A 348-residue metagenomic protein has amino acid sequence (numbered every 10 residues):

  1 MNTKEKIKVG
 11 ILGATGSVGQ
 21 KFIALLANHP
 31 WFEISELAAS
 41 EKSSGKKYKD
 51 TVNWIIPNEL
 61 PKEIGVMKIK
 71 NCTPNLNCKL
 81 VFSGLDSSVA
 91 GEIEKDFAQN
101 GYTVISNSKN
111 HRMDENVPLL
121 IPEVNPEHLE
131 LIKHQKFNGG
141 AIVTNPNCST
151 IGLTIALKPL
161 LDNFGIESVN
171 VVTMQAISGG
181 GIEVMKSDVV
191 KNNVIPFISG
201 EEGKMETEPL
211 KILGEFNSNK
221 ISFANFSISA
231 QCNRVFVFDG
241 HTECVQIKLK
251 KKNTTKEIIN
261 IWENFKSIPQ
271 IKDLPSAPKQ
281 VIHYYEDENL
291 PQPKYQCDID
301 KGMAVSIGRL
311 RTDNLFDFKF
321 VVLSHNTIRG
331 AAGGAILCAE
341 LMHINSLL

Functional and structural regions predicted by a protein language model:
M1-F197, K220-I221, F226-S227, V305 (+4 more regions): N-terminal Rossmann-like NAD(P) cofactor-binding subdomain of oxidoreductases, focused on the glycine-rich
I177-L348: Charged docking surfaces used in two-component/phosphorelay signaling
